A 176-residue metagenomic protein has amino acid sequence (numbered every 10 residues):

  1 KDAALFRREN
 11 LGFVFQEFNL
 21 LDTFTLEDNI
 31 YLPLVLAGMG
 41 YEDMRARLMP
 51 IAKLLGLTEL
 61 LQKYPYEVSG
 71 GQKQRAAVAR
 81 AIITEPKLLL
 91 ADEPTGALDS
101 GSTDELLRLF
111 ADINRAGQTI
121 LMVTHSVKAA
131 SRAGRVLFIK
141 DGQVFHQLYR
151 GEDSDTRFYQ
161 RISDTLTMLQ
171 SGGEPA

Functional and structural regions predicted by a protein language model:
K1-R135, I139: ABC family nucleotide-binding domain
Q143-T167: Conserved beta-strand-loop-alpha-helix hinge in the C-terminal portion of ABC ATPase nucleotide-binding domains
